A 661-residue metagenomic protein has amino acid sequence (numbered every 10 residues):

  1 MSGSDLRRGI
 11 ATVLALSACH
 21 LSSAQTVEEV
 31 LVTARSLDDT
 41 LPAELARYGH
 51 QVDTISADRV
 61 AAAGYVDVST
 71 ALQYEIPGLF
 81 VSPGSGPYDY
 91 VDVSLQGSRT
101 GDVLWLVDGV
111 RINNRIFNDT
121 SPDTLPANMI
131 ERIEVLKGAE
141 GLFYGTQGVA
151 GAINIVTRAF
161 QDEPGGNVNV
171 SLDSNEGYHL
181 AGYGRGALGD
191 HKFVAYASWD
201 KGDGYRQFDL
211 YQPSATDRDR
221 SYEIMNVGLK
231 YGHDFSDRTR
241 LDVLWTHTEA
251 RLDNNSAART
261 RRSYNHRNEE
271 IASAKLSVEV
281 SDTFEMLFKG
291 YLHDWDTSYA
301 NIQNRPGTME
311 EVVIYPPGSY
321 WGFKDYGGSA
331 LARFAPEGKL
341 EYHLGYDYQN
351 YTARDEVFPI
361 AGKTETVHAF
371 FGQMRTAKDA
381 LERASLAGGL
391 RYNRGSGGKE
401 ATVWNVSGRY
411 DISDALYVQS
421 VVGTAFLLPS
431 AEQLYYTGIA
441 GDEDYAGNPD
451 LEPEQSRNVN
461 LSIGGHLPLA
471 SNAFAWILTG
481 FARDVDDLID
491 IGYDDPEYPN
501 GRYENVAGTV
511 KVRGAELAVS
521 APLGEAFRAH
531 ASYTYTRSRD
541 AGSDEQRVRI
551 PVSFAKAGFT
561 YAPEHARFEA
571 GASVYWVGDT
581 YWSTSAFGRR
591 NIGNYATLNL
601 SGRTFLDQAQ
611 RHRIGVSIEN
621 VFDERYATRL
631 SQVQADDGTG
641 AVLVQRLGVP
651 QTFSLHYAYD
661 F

Functional and structural regions predicted by a protein language model:
E29-A63, D92, T100: N-terminal periplasmic "start-of-domain" segments of outer-membrane beta-barrel proteins
A34, Y205, F426, W576-W582 (+1 more regions): C-terminal beta-signal and adjacent terminal beta-strands/loops of Gram-negative outer-membrane beta-barrel proteins
S69-V110, E131: Extracytoplasmic beta-strand/coil segments of soluble accessory domains associated with Gram-negative outer-membrane
D92, V110-K137, N448: Short acidic/polar hinge/loop motifs at secondary-structure boundaries that mediate gating or recognition
T124-N169: A beta-strand signature from Gram-negative outer-membrane beta-barrel systems, especially the internal plug domain
N154, Q161-E163, S171, Y183-R267 (+1 more regions): Periplasmic-side early beta-strands and strand-to-turn transitions of outer-membrane beta-barrels
T283-N301, D411, V418-Q419, E452-V506 (+4 more regions): Membrane-embedded beta-barrel scaffold of Gram-negative outer-membrane proteins
Y342-H343, A377-R383, A475, F481-D484 (+2 more regions): Gram-negative outer-membrane beta-barrel transporters
